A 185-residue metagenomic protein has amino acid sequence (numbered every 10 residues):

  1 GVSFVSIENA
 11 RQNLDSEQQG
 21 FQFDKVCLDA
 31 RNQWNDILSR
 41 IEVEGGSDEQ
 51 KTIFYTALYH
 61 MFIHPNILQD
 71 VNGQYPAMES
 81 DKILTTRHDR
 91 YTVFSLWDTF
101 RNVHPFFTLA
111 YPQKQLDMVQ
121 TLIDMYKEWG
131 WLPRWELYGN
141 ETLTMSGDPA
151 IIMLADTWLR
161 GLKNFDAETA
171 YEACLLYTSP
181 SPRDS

Functional and structural regions predicted by a protein language model:
G1-R90, D124, W131-R134, L162-L176: Acidic/polar, glycine-enriched structural segments that form the non-catalytic walls/loops of the carbohydrate-binding
F21-D29, W34, G139-M145, A150-I151 (+1 more regions): Short N-terminal secondary-structure initiator segments
A30, D98, K114-M118, A150 (+2 more regions): Stable alpha-helical elements in mature extracytoplasmic
G45-D48, D89-F94, F106-Q113, Y138-P149 (+2 more regions): Alpha-helix capping and helix-loop boundary segments enriched in small/acidic/polar residues
T56-Q69, T92-Q115, A155-R160: Alpha-helical support elements that line or immediately flank enzyme active sites and cofactor-binding pockets
N72, F106, M118-L122: Glycine-rich, histidine-containing beta strand-loop boundary motifs that form or position
Q113-G130: Glycine-rich phosphate/pyrophosphate-binding loops and their adjacent beta-strand/loop elements at enzyme active sites
Y177-D184: Conserved small/polar residues in nucleotide/adenosyl-binding loops
